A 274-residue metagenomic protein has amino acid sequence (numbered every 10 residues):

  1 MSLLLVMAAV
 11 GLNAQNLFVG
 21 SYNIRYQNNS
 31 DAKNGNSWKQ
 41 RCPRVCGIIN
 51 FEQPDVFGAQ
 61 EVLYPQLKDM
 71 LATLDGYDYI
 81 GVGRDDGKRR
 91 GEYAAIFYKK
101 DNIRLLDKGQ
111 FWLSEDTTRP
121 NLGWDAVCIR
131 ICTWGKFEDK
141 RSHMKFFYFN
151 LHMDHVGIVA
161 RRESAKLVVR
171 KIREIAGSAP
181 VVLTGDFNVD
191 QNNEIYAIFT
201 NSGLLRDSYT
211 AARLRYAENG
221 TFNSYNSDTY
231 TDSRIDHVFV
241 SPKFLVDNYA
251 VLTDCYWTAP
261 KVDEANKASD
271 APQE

Functional and structural regions predicted by a protein language model:
M1-N16: Bacterial Sec-dependent N-terminal signal peptides
L12-T73, R84-E92, K166: N-terminal, active-site-proximal structural segment of metallo-dependent hydrolase catalytic domains
Y22-I24, E61, L151-M153, G185-F187: Active-site metal-binding loops of divalent metal-dependent hydrolases
Y26-G35, L106, I158, Y216-N219: Short, solvent-exposed loop/turn elements at domain surfaces
V56-F149, V251-L252: Structured beta-strand-rich core segments of catalytic domains in phosphoester-bond hydrolases
G58-Q60, V82, V182-D186, D207-T210: Active-site neighborhood of phospho(di)ester-bond hydrolases with catalytic His/Asp-centered motifs
N102, V159, E163, R170-V181 (+1 more regions): Metal-dependent phosphoester-hydrolase catalytic domains
V127-I129, K140-R162, K166, I175: Metal-dependent phosphoester/phosphodiester hydrolase catalytic core
